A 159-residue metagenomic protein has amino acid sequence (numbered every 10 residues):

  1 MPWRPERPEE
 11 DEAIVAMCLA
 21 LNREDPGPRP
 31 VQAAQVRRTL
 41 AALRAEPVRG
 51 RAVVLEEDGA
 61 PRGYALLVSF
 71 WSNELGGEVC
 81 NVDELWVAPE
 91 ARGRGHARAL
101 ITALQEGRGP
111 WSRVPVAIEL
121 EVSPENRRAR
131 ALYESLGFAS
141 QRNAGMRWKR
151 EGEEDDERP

Functional and structural regions predicted by a protein language model:
P2-A16: A short beta-loop-alpha structural element at the N-terminal edge of CoA-dependent acyl/N-acetyltransferase catalytic
V15-A41: Conserved GNAT-fold acetyl-CoA-binding loop/helix
A41-V54, N81: A short helix-loop-beta-strand connector motif used in the catalytic cores of GNAT acetyltransferases and, in some
V54, A60-S69, N81, W86: Conserved beta-strand in the GNAT
A88-E90, R94, P124-E125: Active-site acidic-Proline motif in GNAT/NAT acetyltransferases
A91-A103: Conserved acetyl-CoA pyrophosphate-binding loop and the N-cap/start of the following alpha-helix in GNAT-like
R98, P124-R142, W148-R150: Conserved active-site alpha-helix within GNAT-family acetyltransferase domains
P110-E121: Conserved GNAT acetyl-CoA-binding A-motif
